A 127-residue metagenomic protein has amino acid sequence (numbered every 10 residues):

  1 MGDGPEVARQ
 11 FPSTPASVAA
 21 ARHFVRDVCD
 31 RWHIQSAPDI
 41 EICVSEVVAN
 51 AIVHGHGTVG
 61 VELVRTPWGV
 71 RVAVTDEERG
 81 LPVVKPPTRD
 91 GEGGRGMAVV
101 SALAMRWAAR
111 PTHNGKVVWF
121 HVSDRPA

Functional and structural regions predicted by a protein language model:
M1-A8, D39, I52-A127: Conserved beta-strand-loop-beta-strand hairpin that lines the nucleotide-binding pocket of ATP/GTP-utilizing enzymes
A8-R22: STAS-typified acidic loop motif
Q10-S13, W32, E92: Pocket-edge positions in alpha/beta enzyme catalytic cores
A19-S45: Conserved short strand/loop->alpha-helix "switch" segment adjacent to the catalytic nucleotide/phosphoryl-transfer site
V28, W32, N50-A51, R110: Histidine kinase transmitter module recognition
